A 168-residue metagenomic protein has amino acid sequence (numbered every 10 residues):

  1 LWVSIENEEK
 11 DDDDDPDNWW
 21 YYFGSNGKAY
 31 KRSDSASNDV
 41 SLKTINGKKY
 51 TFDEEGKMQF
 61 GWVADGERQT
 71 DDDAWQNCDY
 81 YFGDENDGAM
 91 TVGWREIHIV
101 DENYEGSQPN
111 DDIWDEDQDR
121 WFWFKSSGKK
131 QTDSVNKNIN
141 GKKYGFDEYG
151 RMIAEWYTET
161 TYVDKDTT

Functional and structural regions predicted by a protein language model:
L1-T168: Extracellular adhesion/carbohydrate-binding repeat motifs centered on closely spaced tryptophans
